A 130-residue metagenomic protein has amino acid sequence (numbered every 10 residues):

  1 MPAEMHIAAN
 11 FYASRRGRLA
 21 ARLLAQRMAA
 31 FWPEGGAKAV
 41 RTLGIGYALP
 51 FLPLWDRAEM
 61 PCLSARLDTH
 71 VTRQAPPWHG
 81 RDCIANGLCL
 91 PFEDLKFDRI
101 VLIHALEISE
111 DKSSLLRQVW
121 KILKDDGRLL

Functional and structural regions predicted by a protein language model:
M1-E34: Class I SAM-dependent methyltransferase Rossmann-like catalytic core, especially the SAM/SAH-binding loop
Q26, A30-L90: Class I SAM-dependent methyltransferase SAM/SAH-binding core
I100-V101: Hydrophobic beta-strand segment of the Class I
H104-A105: Short catalytic micro-motifs in class I SAM-dependent methyltransferases
S113-R128: A short glycine-rich, Lys/Arg-flanked "PGG" loop and its adjoining helix->strand segment in the class I
